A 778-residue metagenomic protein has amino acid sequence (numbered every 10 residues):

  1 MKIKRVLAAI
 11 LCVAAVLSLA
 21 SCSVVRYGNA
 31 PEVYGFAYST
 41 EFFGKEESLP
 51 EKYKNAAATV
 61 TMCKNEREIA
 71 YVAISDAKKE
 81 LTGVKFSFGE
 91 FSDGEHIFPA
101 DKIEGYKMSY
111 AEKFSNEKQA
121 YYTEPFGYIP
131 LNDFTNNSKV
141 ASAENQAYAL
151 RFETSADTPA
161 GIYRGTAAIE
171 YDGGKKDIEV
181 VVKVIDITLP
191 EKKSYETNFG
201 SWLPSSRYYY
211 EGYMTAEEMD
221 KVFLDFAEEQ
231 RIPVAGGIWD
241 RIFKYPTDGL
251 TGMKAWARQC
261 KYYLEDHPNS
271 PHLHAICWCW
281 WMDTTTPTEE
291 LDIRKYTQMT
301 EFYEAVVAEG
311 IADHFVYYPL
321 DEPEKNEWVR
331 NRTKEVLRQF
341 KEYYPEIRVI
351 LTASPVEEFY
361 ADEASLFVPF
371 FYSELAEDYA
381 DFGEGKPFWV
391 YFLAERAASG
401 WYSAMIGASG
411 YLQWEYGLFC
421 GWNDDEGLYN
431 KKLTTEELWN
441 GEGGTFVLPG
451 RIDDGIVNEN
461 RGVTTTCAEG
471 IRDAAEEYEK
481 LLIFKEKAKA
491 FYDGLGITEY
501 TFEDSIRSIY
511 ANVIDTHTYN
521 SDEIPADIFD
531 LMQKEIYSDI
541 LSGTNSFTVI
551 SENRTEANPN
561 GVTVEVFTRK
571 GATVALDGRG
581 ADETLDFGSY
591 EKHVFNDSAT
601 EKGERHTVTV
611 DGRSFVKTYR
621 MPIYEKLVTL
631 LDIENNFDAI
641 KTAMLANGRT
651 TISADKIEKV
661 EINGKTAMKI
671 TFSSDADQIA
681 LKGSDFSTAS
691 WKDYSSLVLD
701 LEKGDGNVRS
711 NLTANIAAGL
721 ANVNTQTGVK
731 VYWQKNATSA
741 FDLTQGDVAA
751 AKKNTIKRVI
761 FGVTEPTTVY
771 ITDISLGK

Functional and structural regions predicted by a protein language model:
V25-K54, K78-L150, T158: Surface-exposed binding patches on compact interaction domains or structured appendages
S75-V84, E90, N137-K193: Extended acidic/polar, glycine-enriched regions that form or flank non-catalytic beta-rich accessory modules
E153-A160, S598-T600, G746-A750: Short, surface-exposed loop/turn segments at beta-strand-coil junctions that are enriched for proline with nearby
D177-D283: An acidic-aromatic substrate-binding cleft motif
W281, T300-K325, R338-S354, D425-E552 (+1 more regions): Catalytic domains of carbohydrate-active enzymes that cleave complex glycans
Y624-T651: Extracellular carbohydrate-recognition regions
K656-Q678: Short carbohydrate-recognition loop motifs
F672-T755, T764-Y770, S775-G777: Extracellular ligand-binding interfaces
